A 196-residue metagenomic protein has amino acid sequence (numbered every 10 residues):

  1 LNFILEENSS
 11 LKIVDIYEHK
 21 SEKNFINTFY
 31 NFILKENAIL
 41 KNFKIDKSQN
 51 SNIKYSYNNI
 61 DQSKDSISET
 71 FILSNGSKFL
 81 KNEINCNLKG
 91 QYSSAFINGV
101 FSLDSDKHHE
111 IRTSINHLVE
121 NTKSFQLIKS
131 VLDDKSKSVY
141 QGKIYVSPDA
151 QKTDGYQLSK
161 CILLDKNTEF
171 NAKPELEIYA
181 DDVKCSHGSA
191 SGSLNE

Functional and structural regions predicted by a protein language model:
L1-E196: Conserved beta-strand/loop scaffold segments within soluble protein domains that form the structured core and edges
